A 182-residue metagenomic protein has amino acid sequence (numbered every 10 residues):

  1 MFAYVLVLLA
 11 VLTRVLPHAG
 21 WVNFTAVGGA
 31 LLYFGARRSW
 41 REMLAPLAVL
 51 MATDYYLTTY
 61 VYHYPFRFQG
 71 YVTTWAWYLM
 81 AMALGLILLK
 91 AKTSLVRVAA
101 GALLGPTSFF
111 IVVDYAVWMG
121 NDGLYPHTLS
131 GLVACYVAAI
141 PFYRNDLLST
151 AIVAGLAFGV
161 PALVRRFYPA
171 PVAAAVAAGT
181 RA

Functional and structural regions predicted by a protein language model:
M1-R37, R41-L44: Hydrophobic transmembrane alpha-helices
A3-L8, M43-A48, Y71-A76, A99-L103 (+1 more regions): Hydrophobic alpha-helical transmembrane segments
L6, R37-A48, Y56, T93 (+2 more regions): Mature catalytic domains of secreted/periplasmic carbohydrate-active enzymes
L6, V27-L32, T74-M82, A151-A154: Alpha-helical transmembrane segments of multi-pass membrane proteins
L12, Y33-S39, M80-K92, G159-Y168: Structural signal for the C-terminal ends of transmembrane alpha-helices and the immediately following loop
T13-T25, V49-I87: Interfacial aromatic-anchored transmembrane helix boundaries in multi-pass membrane proteins
K92-P171: Membrane-embedded alpha-helical hairpins and interfacial helices in multi-pass inner-membrane proteins
A170-A182: Short, intrinsically disordered terminal tails adjacent to the first/last structured region
